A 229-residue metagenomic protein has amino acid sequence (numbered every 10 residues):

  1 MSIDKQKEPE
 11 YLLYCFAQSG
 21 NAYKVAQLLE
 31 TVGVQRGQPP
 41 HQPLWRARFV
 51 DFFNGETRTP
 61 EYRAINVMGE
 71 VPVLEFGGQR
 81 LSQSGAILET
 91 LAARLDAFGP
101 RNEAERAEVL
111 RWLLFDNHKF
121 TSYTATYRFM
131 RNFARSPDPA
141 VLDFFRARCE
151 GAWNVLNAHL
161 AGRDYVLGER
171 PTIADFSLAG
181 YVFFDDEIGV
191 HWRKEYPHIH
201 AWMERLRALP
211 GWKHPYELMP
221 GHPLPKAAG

Functional and structural regions predicted by a protein language model:
S2-A147: GST-like domain detector, emphasizing the conserved glutathione-binding G-site in the N-terminal thioredoxin-like
M68, R94, G162-R163, L209: Structured helix-beta-strand junction loops
A86, H198, G211: Residue-level recognition of oxygen-bearing side chains
A92, Y181-V182, Y216: Active-site-flanking alpha-helical
A104, W112-A208: GST-like fold's C-terminal all-alpha helical module
A125-T126, Y216-M219: Short coil/turn segments at secondary-structure boundaries
L206, W212-P215: Charged phosphate-binding loop/patch that engages nucleotide di/tri-phosphates or the phosphate backbone of nucleic
M219-G229: Acidic/histidine-enriched, glycine/proline-rich intrinsically disordered or flexible terminal extensions
